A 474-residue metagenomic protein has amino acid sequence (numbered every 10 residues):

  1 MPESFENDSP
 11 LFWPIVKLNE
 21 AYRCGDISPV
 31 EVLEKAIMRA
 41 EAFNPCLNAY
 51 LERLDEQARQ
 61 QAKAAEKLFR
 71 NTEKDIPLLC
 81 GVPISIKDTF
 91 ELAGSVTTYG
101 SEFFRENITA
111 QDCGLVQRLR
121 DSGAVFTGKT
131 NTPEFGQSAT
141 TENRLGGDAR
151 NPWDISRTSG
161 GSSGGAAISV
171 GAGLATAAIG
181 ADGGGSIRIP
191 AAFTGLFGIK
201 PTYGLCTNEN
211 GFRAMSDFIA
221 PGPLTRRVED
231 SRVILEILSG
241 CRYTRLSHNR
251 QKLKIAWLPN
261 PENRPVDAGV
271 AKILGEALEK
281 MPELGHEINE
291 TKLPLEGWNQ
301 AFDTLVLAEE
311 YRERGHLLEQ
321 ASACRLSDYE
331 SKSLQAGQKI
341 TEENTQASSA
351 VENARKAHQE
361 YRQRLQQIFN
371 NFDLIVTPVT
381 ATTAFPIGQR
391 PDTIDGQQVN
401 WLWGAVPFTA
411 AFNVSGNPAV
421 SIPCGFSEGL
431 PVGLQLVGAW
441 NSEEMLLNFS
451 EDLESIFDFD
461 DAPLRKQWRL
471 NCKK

Functional and structural regions predicted by a protein language model:
M1-Q60, E283-G285, E342-T345, A462-K474: An N-terminal boundary/leader segment
E6, L79-Y99, K252-K254, L307-Q366 (+3 more regions): Short helix-loop capping/hinge segments that flank enzyme active sites or metal/cofactor-binding pockets
L11, G81, A220, I237-L305 (+3 more regions): Gly/Ser-rich, acidic/histidine-flanked active-site/gating loops
D26-E34, K63, A268-K292, G315-R325 (+1 more regions): Acyltransferase
A42, D121, G171-N263, G275-L284 (+3 more regions): Structural helix-boundary/capping segments
L79-P221, N260, V379-Q398: Short glycine/serine-rich loop/turn segments
R364-Q367, Q398-I422: Small-aliphatic-rich amphipathic alpha-helix that forms the alpha element of a beta-alpha
